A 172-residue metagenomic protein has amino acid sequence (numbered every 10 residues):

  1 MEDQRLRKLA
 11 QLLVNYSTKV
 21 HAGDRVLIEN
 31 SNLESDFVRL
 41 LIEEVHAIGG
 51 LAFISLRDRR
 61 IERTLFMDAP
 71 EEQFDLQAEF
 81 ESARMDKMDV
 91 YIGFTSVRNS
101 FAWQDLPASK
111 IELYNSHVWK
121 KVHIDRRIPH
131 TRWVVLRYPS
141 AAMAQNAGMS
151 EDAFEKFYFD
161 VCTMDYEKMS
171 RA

Functional and structural regions predicted by a protein language model:
M1-A172: Active-site bordering "gate/hinge" segments that shape substrate access to catalytic or cofactor-binding pockets
